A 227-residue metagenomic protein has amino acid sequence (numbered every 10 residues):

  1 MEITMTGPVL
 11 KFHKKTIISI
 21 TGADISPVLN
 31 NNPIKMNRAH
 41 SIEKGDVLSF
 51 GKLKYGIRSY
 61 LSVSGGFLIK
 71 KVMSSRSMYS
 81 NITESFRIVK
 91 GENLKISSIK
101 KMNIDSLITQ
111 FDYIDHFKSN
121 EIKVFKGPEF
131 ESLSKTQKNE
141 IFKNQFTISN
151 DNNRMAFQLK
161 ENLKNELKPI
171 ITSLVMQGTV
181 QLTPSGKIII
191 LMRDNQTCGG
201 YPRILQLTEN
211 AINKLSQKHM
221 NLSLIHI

Functional and structural regions predicted by a protein language model:
M1-I225: Conserved "landmark" site that anchors the functional core of diverse proteins
